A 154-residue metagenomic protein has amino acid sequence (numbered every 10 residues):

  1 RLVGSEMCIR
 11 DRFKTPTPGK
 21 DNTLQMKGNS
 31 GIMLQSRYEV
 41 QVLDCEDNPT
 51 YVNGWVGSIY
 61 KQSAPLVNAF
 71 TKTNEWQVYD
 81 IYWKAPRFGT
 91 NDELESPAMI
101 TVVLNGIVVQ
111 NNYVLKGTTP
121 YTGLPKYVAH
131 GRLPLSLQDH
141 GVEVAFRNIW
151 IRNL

Functional and structural regions predicted by a protein language model:
S5-E6, R10-L154: Carbohydrate-interacting regions of secretory-pathway proteins
